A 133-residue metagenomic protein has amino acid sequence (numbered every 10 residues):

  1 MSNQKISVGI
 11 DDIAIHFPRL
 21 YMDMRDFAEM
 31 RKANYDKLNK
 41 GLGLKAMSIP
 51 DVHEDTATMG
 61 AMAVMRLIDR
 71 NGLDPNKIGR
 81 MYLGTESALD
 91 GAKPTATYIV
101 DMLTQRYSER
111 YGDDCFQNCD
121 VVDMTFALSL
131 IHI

Functional and structural regions predicted by a protein language model:
M1-Y82, V100-S108: Conserved "HGTGT" condensation-loop signature of ketosynthase/thiolase-family condensing enzymes that catalyze
D51-D55, V122-S129: Short beta->alpha junction loops
G79-S87, D123-T125: Short glycine-rich or small-residue beta-strand-to-loop segments that form or flank ligand, phosphate, metal/Fe-S
G91-D101: Short Gly/Thr/Asp-enriched flexible loops that form oxyanion-binding sites at enzyme active sites
M102, R106-V121: Active-site metal-coordination/substrate-binding segment of hydrolases, especially metallo-dependent peptidases
I131-I133: Conserved small/polar residues in nucleotide/adenosyl-binding loops
